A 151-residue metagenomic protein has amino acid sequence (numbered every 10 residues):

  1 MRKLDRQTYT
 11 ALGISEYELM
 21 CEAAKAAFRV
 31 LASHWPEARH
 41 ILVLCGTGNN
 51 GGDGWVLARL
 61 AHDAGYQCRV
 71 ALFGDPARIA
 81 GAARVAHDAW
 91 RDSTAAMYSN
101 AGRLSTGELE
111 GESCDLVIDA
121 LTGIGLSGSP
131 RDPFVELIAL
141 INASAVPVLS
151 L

Functional and structural regions predicted by a protein language model:
M1-L44: An N-terminal, well-structured beta->alpha segment
W35-L44, N49-L151: Glycine-rich phosphate/dinucleotide-binding loop and adjoining beta-alpha-beta core of small-molecule
